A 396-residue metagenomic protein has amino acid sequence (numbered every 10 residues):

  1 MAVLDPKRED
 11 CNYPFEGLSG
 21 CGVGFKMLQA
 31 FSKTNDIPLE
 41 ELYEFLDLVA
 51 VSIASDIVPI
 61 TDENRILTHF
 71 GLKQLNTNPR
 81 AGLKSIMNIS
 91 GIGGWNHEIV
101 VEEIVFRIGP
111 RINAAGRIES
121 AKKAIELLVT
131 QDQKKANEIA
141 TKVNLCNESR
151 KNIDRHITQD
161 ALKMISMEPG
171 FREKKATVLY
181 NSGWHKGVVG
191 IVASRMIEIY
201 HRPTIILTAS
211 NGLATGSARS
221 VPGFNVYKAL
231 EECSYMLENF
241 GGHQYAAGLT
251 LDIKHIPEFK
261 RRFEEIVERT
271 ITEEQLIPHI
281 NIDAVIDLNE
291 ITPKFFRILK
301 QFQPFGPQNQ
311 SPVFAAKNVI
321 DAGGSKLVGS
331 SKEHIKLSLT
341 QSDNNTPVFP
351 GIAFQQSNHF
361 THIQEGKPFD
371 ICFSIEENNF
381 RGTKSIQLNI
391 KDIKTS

Functional and structural regions predicted by a protein language model:
M1, K7-E9, S182-G183, A209-G212: Short, ordered loop/turn segments at secondary-structure junctions
A2-I37, L42-V51: Short alpha-helices
C11-S19, V58-P59, N152, S217-F224: Alpha-helix capping and helix-loop boundary segments enriched in small/acidic/polar residues
P38-R80, K84: Charge-patterned, long linear interaction tracts outside catalytic cores
R65-M164, A176, A218-F240, Q244-S396: Acidic, two-metal ion nucleic-acid-processing modules in DNA metabolism proteins
L127-Q133, N152, S182-G183, A193-I205 (+1 more regions): Non-catalytic terminal/interface segments that mediate subunit docking, oligomerization, and allosteric communication
M167-S194: Flexible, glycine/threonine-enriched loop-and-boundary segments that flank and lead into catalytic domains of large
I205-S220: Short glycine-cluster motifs
